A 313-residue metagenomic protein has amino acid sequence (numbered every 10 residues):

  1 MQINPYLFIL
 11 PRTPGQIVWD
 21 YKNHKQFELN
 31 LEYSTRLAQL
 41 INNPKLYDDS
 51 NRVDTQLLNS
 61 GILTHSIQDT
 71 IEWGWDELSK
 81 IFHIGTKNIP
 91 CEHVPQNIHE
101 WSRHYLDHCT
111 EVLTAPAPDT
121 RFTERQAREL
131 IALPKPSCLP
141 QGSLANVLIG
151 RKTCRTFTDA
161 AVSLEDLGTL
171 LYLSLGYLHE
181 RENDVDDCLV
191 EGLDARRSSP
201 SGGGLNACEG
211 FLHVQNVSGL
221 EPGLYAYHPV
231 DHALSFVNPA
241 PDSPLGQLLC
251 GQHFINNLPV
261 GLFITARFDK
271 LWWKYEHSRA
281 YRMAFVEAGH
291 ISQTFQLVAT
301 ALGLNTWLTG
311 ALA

Functional and structural regions predicted by a protein language model:
M1-G261, D269, L312-A313: N-terminal accessory segments that position/regulate proteins before the catalytic core
L170, G210, L258-K270, R279-A313: Small-aliphatic-rich amphipathic alpha-helix that forms the alpha element of a beta-alpha
W273-Y275: Short conserved micro-motifs at the rims of enzyme active sites and ligand-binding pockets
